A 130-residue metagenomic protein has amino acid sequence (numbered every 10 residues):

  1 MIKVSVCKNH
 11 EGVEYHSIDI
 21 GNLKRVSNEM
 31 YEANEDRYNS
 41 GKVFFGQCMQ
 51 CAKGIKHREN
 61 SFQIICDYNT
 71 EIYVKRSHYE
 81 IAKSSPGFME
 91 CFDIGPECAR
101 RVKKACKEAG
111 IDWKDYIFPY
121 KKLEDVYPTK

Functional and structural regions predicted by a protein language model:
M1, K122-K130: Short intrinsically disordered terminal tails
I2-F88: Short recognition patches in nucleic-acid-associated and regulatory proteins
G95: Zinc-coordinating Cys/His ligand positions in small cysteine/histidine-rich zinc-finger domains
C98: Structured, beta-strand-rich domain cores that present glycine/charged loop surfaces used to bind extended ligands
C106, G110: Catalytic phosphate/metal-binding cores of nucleic-acid and nucleotide-processing enzymes, i.e., regions that mediate
Y116-P119: Cys/His-rich, Zn2+-coordinating zinc-finger modules
